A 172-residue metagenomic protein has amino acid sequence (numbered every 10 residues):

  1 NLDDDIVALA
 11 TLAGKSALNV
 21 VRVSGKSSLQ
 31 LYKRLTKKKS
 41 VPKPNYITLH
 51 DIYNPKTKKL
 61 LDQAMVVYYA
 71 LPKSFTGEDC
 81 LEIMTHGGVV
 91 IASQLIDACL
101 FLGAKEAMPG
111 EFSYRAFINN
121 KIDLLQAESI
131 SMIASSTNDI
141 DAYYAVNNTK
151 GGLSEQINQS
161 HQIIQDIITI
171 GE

Functional and structural regions predicted by a protein language model:
N1-Y143, N147: A glycine-rich (often HGG/GG-containing) alpha/beta subdomain
I122, A134, Q165, T169-E172: Amphipathic heptad-repeat alpha-helical coiled-coil/stalk segments that mediate oligomerization, filament/stalk
I140, Y144-I170: An accessory alpha-helical subdomain
